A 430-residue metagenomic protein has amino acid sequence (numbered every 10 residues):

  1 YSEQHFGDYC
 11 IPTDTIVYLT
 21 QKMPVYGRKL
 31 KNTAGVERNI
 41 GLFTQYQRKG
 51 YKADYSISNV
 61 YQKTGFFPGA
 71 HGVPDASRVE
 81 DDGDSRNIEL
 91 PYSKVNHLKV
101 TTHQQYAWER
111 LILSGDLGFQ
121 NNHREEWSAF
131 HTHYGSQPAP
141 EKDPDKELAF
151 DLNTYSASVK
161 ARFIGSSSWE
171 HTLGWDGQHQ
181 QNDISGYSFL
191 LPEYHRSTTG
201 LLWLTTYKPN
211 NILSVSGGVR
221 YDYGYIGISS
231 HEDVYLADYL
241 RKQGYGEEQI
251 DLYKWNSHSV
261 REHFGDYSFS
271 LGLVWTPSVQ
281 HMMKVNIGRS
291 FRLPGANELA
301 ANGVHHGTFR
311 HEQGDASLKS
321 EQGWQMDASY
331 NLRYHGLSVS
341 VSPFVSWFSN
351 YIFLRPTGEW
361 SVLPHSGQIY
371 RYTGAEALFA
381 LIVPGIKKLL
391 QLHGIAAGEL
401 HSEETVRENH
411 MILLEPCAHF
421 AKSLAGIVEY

Functional and structural regions predicted by a protein language model:
Y1-E3, V17-F67, N96-W108, I164-W169 (+2 more regions): Transmembrane beta-barrel wall of Gram-negative outer-membrane proteins
F6-G7, K31-E37, Y51-Y106, F119-N153 (+3 more regions): Flexible loop and strand-edge segments within Gram-negative outer membrane beta-barrel domains
C10-R28, G69-R86, A129-K146, G227-R261 (+2 more regions): Solvent-exposed loop segments that connect transmembrane elements
L30-V36, L90-N96, D145-N153, L190-S197 (+8 more regions): Replace "Gram-negative outer membrane beta-barrel proteins" with "bacterial and organellar outer membrane beta-barrel
R38-I40, K49-A53, L98, E109-G115 (+7 more regions): Outer-envelope beta-barrel architecture signal
L42-Y46, V100-Y106, A157-F163, L201-Y207 (+7 more regions): Residues on the lipid-exposed face of transmembrane beta-strands in outer-membrane beta-barrel proteins
E141-K160, Q313-K319, Q325, Y334 (+1 more regions): Outer membrane beta-barrel strand-and-loop segments of large Gram-negative receptors, especially TonB-dependent
S166-T172, D176-Q180, G186-F348, A425 (+1 more regions): Structural signature of Gram-negative outer-membrane beta-barrels, strongest in the C-terminal barrel of TonB-dependent
